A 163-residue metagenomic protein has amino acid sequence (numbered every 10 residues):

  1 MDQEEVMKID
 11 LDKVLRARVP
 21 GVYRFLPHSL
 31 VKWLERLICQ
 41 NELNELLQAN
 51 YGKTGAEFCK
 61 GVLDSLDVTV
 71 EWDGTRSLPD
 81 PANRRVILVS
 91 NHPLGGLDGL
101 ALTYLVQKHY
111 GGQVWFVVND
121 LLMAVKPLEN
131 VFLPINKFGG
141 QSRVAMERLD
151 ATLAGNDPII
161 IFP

Functional and structural regions predicted by a protein language model:
D2-V86, H92, L97-A101, G111 (+2 more regions): Membrane-anchoring hydrophobic helices of lipid-metabolizing enzymes
G74, V118-D120, P163: Glycine-rich, histidine-containing beta strand-loop boundary motifs that form or position
R84-H92, L149-P163: Conserved Motif II region of HX4D acyltransferases
L100-V106, E147-L149: "Short basic amphipathic alpha-helical interaction patches in structured regions
G111-A154: Conserved nucleotide-cofactor-binding alpha/beta core module
